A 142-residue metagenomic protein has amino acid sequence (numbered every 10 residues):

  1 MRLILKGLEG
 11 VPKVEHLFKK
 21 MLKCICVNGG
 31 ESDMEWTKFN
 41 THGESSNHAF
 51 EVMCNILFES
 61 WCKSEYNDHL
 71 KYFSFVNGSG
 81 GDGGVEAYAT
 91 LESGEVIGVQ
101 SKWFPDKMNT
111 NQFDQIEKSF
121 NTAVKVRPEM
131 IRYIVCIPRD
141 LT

Functional and structural regions predicted by a protein language model:
M1-T142: Mixed-charge (Asp/Glu-Lys/Arg
